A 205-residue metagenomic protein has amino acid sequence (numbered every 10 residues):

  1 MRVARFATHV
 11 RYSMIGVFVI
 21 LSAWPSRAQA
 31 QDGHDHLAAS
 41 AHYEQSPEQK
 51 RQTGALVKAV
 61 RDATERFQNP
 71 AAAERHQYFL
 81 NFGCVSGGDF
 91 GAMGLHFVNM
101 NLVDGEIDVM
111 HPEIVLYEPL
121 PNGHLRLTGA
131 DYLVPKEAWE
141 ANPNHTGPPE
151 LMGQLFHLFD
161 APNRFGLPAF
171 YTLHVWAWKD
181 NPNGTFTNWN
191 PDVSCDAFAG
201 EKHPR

Functional and structural regions predicted by a protein language model:
R2-M14: Bacterial N-terminal signal peptides that target proteins for export
Y12-A23: Bacterial N-terminal signal peptides
W24-A30: Sec/Tat signal peptide C-region and signal peptidase I cleavage site
Q31-R205: Primary mode marks residue(s) on the alpha4-beta5-alpha5 output face of response regulator receiver
